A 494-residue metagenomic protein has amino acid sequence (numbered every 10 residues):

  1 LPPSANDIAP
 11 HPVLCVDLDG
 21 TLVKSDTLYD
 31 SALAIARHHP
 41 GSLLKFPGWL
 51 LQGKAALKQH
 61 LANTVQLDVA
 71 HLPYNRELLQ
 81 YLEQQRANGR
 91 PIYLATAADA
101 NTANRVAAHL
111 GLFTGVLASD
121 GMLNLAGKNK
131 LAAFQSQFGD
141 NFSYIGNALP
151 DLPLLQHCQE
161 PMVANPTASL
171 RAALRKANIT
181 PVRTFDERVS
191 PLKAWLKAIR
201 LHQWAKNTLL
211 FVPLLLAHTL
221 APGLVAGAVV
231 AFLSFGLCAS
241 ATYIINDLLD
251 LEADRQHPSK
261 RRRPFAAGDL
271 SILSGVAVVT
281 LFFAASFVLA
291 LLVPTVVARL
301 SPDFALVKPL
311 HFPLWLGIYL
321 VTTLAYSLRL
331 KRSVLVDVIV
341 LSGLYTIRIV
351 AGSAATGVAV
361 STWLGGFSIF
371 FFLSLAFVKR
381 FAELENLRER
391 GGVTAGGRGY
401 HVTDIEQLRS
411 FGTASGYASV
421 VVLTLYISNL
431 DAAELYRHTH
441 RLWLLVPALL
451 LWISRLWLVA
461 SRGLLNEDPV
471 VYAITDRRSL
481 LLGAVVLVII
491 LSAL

Functional and structural regions predicted by a protein language model:
P2-A62: Active-site neighborhood of HAD-like aspartate-dependent phosphohydrolases
P2-D7, A70-A217: C-terminal cap/substrate-recognition subdomain and adjoining C-terminal extension of metal-dependent phosphatase-like
L43-L44, Q256-L310, L316, T362-I369 (+3 more regions): Multi-pass membrane catalytic core of lipid/isoprenoid biosynthesis enzymes
K197-N207, L270-L281, V336-L341, E406-S419 (+1 more regions): Select subsegments of transmembrane alpha-helices in polytopic membrane proteins, especially boundary-proximal
V212, A221-L249, P313-Y326: Membrane-embedded alpha-helical segments that form the functional core of polytopic membrane enzymes, especially those
C238-A266, L330, V336, F377-E385 (+1 more regions): Acidic (Asp/Glu-rich) catalytic motifs at the cytosolic membrane interface
V276-S327, K331, L423-L450, S454: Transmembrane helix-loop-helix
L328, T346-L494: C-terminal membrane-associated helical module and adjoining short loops/tails
